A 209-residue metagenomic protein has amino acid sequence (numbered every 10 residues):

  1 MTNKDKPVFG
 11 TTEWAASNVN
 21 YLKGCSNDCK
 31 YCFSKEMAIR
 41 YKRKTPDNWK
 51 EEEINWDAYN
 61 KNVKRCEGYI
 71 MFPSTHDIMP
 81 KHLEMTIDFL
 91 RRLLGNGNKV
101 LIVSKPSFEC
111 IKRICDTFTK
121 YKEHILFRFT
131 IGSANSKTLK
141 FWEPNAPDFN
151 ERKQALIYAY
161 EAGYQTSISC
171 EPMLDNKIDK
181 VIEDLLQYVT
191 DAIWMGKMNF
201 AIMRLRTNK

Functional and structural regions predicted by a protein language model:
M1-Y69: N-terminal [4Fe-4S]-dependent radical SAM core
I54-K209: Conserved AdoMet/S-adenosylmethionine-binding subsite of the radical SAM
